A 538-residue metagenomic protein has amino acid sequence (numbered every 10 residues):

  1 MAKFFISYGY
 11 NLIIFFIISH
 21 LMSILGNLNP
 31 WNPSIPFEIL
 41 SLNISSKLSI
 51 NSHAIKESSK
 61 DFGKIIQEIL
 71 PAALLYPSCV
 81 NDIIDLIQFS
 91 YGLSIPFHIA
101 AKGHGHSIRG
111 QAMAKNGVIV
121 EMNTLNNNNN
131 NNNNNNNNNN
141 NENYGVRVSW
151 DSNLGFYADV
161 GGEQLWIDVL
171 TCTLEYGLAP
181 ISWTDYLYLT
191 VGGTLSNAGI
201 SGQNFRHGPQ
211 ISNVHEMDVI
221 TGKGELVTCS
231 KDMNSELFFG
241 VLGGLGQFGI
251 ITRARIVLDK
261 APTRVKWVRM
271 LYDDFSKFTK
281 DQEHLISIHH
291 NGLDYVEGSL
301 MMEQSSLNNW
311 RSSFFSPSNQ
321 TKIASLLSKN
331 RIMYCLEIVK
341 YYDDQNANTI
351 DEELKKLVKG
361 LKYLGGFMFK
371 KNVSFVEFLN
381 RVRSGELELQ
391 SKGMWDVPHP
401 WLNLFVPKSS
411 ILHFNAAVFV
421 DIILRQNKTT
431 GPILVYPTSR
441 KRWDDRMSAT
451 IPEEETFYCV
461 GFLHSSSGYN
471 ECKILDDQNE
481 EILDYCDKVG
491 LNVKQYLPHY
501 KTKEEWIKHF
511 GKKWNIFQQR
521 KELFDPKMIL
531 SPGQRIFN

Functional and structural regions predicted by a protein language model:
A2-Y10, S196, H215-P400, L404 (+1 more regions): C-terminal substrate-binding/cap subdomain adjacent to the FAD-binding core in PCMH-type and related FAD-linked
S7-S23: Cleavable N-terminal signal peptides of Sec/SRP-targeted secreted and luminal proteins
I55, G63-D185, N197-Q203: Glycine-rich N-terminal segment of FAD-binding domains in flavoprotein oxidoreductases, spanning the beta-loop-helix
I83-D85, D168, K277-K280, D344-K356 (+2 more regions): Short, conserved charged micro-motifs
I99-G103, D294-M301, K428-R446, N492-H499: A short glycine-rich, hydrophobically flanked beta-strand micro-motif that places a catalytic Asp/Glu for divalent metal
V382-M394, P400, D487-N538: Activity-critical C-terminal alpha-helical subdomain
L404, K408-V460: C-terminal structural cap/anchor segments
V406-L412, Y458, S466-K488: Extended C-terminal subregions enriched in glycine
